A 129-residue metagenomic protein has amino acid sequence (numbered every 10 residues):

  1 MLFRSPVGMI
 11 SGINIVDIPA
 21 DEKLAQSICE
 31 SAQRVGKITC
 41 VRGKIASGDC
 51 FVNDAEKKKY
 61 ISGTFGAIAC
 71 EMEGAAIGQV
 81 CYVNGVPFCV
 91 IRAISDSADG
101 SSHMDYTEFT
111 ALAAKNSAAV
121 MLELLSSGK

Functional and structural regions predicted by a protein language model:
M1-T64: Mid-sequence, gly/pro-rich, charge-dense loop/helix-turn segments that line enzyme active sites
S5-V16, G74-I77, V120-L125: Short C-terminal domain-edge/linker segments immediately following a structured domain
V7-Q26, N84-R92, A111-A113, K129: Noncatalytic linker/hinge segments flanking ATPase motor cores
P19, K23, E56, M72-A75 (+2 more regions): Conserved active-site and cofactor/substrate-binding residues in soluble primary-metabolism enzymes
S31-T39, V80-V86, V120-L124: A structural motif corresponding to the C-terminal end of an alpha-helix and its immediate exit/capping segment
C50-D99, H103: A C-terminal functional module that forms or caps the active site or interfaces directly with catalytic machinery
A98-K129: His/Asp/Glu-rich mid-to-C-terminal helical/loop segments that flank catalytic regions of hydrolases
